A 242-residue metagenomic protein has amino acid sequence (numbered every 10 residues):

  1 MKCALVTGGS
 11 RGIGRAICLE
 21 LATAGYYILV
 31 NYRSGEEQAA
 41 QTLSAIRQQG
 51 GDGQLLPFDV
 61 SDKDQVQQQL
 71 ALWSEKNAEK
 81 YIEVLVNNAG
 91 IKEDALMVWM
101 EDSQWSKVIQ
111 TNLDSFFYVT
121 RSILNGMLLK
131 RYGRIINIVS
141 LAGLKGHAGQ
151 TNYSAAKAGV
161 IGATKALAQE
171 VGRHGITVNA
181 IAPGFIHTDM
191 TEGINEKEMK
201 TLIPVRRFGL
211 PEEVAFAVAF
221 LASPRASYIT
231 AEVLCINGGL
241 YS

Functional and structural regions predicted by a protein language model:
S10-G12: Conserved glycine-rich cofactor-binding loop
Q67, K92-S106, G149-N152, M190-I194: Conserved mid-core segment of classical short-chain dehydrogenase/reductases
I82, L96-M97, Q104-I109, I135 (+1 more regions): Substrate-binding pocket helix/loop in short-chain dehydrogenase/reductase
T120, A156, T164: Active-site helix of classical SDR
N125, Q169-E170, S227: Alpha-helical segment proximal to the catalytic Tyr-Lys
S140: Residue(s) in the substrate-gating loop at a strand-loop-helix junction that position the organic substrate next
G172, T177, I229-A231, N237: Short, small/polar-rich loop/turn modules that mediate ligand/substrate recognition or access, typified
